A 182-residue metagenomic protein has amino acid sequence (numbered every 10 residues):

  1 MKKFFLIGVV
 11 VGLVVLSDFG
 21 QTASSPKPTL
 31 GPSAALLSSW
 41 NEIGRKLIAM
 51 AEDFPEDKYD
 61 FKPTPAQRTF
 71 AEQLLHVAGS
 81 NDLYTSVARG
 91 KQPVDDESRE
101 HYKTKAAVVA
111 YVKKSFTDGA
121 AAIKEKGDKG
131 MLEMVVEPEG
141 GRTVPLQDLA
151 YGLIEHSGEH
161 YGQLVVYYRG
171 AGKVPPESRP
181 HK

Functional and structural regions predicted by a protein language model:
M1-F4: Positively charged n-region of N-terminal signal peptides that target proteins for export
I7-D18: Bacterial N-terminal signal peptides
T22-R45: Short N-terminal segments immediately surrounding and downstream of signal-peptide cleavage
P26-S33, E97-K105, R142-Q147: A short, mixed-charge helix-start or loop-turn motif at secondary-structure junctions
L37-N41, R45-I48, K58-E97, E137-K182: Short, contiguous alpha-helical
S39, K103-E137, V144-E159: Acidic/histidine-rich alpha-helical segments that form the ligand environment of transition-metal centers
K46, M50-A51, D118, A122: Well-ordered alpha-helical scaffold segments within catalytic/enzyme domains
F54-P55: Membrane-proximal, proline-rich intrinsically disordered regions
